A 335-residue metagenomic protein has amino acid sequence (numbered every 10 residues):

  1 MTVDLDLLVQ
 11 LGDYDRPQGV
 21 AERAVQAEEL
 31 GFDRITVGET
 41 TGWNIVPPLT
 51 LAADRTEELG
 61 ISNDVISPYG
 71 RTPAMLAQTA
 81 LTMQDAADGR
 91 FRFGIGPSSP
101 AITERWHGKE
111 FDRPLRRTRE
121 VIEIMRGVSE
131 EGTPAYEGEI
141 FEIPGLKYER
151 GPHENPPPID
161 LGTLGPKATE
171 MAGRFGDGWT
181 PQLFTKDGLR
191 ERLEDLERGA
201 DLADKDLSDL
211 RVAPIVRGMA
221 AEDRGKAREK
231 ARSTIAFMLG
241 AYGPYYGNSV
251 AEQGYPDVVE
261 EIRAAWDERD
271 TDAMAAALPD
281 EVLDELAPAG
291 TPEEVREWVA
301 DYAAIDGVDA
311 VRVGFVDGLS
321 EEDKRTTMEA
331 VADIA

Functional and structural regions predicted by a protein language model:
M1-L5, Y14-G19, Q26-A27, L202 (+5 more regions): Haloarchaeal acidic low-complexity proteome signature biased toward cell-envelope/secretome components but also
M1-S62, Y69, P157: N-terminal beta1-alpha1-beta2 module of alpha/beta enzyme domains
V3, A77-L81, D85-L210, A221 (+1 more regions): Internal, glycine-rich beta/alpha segment that forms the wall or movable "lid" of small-molecule/cofactor binding
L5-L11, I35-V37, G60-D64, F91-I95 (+4 more regions): Hydrophobic faces of well-ordered beta-strands that scaffold small-molecule active sites in alpha/beta enzyme cores
L5-Q18, V65-A74, H153-L164, R217-A221 (+1 more regions): Active-site mouth loops of central-metabolism enzymes
Y14-A27, T79, G162-R174, T291-Y302: Short, acidic/polar
V25-E29, L49-G60, A80-F91, G173-R174 (+3 more regions): Acidic (Asp/Glu)-rich catalytic clusters
D112-Y148, E194-D301: An alpha-helical appendage that flanks or caps ligand/catalytic pockets
